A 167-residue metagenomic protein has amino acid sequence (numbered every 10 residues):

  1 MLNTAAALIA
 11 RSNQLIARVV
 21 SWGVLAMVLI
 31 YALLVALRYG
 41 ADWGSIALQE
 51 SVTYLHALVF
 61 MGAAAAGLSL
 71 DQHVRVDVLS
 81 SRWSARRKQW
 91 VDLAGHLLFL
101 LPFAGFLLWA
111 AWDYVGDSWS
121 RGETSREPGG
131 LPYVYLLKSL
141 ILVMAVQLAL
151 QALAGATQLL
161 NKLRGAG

Functional and structural regions predicted by a protein language model:
M1-G167: Alpha-helical transmembrane segments and membrane-interface helix-loop junctions in multi-pass membrane proteins
